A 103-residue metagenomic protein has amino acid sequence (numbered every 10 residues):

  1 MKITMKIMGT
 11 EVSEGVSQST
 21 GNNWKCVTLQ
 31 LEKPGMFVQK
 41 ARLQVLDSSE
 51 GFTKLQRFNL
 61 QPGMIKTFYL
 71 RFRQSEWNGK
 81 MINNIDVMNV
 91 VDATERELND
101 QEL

Functional and structural regions predicted by a protein language model:
M1-L103: Single-stranded nucleic acid-binding surfaces, predominantly the OB-fold ssDNA-binding core
